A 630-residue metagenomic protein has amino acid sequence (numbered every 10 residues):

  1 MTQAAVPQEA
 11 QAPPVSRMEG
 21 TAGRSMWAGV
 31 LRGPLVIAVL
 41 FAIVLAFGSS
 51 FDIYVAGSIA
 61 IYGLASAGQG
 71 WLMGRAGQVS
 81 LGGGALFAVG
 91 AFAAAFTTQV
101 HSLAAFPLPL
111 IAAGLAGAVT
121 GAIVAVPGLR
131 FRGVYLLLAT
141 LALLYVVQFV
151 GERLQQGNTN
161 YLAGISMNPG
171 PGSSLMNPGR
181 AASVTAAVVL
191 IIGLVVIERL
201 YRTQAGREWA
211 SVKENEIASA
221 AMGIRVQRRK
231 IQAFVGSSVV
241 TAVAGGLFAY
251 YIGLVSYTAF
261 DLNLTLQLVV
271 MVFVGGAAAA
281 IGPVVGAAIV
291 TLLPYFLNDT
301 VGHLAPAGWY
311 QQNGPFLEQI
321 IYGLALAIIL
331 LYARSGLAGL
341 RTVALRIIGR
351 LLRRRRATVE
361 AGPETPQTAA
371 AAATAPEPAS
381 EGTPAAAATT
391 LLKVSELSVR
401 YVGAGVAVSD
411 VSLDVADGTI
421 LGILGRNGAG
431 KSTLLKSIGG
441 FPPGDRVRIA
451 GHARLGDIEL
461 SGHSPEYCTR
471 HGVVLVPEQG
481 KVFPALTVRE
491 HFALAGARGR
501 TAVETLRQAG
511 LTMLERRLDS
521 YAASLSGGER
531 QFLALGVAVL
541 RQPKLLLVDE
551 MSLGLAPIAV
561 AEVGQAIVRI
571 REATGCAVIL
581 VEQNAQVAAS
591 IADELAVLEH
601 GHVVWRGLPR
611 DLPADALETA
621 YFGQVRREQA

Functional and structural regions predicted by a protein language model:
T2-Q367: Transmembrane alpha-helices and adjacent helix-loop boundaries
P384-L391, S398-D410, D417, P442-R448 (+1 more regions): A short, flexible loop at the N-terminus of ABC-type nucleotide-binding domains that lies
L424-R426: The feature captures the beta-strand-to-loop junction immediately N-terminal to the Walker
V447-I458, E504-L506, W605: Conserved ABC transporter NBD signature motif
E459-G480, L518-D519, L612-E618: ABC ATPase NBD coupling module
Y521-L525: Conserved ABC ATPase signature
A538-V539: ABC ATPase C-loop
A561-T574: Helical segment within the ABC ATPase nucleotide-binding domain
